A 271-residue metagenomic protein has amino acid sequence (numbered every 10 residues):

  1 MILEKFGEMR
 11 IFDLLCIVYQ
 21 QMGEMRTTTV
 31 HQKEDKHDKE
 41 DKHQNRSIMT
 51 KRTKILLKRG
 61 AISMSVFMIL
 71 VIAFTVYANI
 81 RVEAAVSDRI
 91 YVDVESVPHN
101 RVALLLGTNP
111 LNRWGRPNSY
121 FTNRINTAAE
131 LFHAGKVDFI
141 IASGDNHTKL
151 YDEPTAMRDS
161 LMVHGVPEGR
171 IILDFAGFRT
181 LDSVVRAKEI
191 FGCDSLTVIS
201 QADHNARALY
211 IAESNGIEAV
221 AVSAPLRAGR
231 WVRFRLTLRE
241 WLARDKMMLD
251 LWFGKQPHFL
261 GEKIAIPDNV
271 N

Functional and structural regions predicted by a protein language model:
M1, M9, M22-M25: Methionine residue identity
M1-F6, I17: Cationic, amphipathic, low-complexity segments that mediate targeting or membrane/lipid association
I11-I17, T27, K39-K42: Short, positively charged and aromatic/hydrophobic N-terminal segments
Y19-Q21, H31-Q32, H37, H43-Q44: Low-complexity, intrinsically disordered or signal/transmembrane-proximal segments
S47-E95: N-terminal type II signal-anchor transmembrane helix that functions as the membrane-insertion/stop-transfer segment
A78-T237: A structural signal for short, hydrophobic/glycine-enriched beta-strand patches
F234-F259: A transmembrane-helix-recognition feature enriched in membrane-embedded lipid enzymes and envelope glyco-/phospholipid
K255-N271: Short linear elements at protein peripheries
